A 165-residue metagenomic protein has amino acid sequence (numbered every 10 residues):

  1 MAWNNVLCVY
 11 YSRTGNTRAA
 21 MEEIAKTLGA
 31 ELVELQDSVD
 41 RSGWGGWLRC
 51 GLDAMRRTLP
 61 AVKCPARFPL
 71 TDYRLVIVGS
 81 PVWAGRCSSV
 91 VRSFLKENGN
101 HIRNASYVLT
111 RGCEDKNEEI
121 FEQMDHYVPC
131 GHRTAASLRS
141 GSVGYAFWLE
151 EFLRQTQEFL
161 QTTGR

Functional and structural regions predicted by a protein language model:
M1-V78, G85-R92, R154-R165: N-terminal beta1-alpha1-beta2 submodule of the flavodoxin-like/Rossmannoid cofactor-binding fold
G29-E31, G131-T134: Conserved beta-strand segments of alpha/beta enzyme cores
L70-T71, K96-R103, V128-C130: Short, conserved loop/helix-junction motifs that constitute active-site signature segments in enzyme catalytic cores
V78-G79, Y107: Redox-cofactor binding/interface segments in oxidoreductases and associated redox assembly factors
V90-K96, I120-E122, E151-F152: Charged helix-capping and loop-helix junction motifs
L109-D115, S140-G141: Short beta-alpha junction loops
E118-V128: Short, aromatic/basic amphipathic alpha-helical patches
R133-R165: Glycine-rich phosphate/pyrophosphate-binding loop and the adjoining helix
